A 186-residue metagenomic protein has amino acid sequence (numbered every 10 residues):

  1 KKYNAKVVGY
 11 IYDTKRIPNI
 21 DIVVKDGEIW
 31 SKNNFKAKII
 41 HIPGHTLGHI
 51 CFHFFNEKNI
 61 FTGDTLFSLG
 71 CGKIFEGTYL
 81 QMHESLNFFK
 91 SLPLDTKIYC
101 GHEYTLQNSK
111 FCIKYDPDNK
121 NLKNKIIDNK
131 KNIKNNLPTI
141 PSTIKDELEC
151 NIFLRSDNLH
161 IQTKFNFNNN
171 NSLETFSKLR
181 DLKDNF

Functional and structural regions predicted by a protein language model:
K1-K38, N129: Active-site HxH/HxHxD metal-binding segment of metal-dependent hydrolases
V7-G9, I60-F61, Y99: Structural detector of well-ordered beta-strand residues that form the stable sheet scaffold of enzyme domains
Y12-D13, H45-T46, K58-N59, T65-L66 (+2 more regions): Active-site metal-binding loops of divalent metal-dependent hydrolases
V24, I42-H45, D64, M82 (+2 more regions): Divalent metal-coordination and catalytic microenvironments
G27-F55, N59-I60, F89-S91: Core dinuclear metal-dependent hydrolase active-site scaffold
G70-T96: Active-site-adjacent loop/tail segments of enzyme domains
L80, I98-G101, T105: Hydrophobic, aromatic-enriched interface-forming segments
N87-K97, L106-F186: Accessory terminal helices/loops
